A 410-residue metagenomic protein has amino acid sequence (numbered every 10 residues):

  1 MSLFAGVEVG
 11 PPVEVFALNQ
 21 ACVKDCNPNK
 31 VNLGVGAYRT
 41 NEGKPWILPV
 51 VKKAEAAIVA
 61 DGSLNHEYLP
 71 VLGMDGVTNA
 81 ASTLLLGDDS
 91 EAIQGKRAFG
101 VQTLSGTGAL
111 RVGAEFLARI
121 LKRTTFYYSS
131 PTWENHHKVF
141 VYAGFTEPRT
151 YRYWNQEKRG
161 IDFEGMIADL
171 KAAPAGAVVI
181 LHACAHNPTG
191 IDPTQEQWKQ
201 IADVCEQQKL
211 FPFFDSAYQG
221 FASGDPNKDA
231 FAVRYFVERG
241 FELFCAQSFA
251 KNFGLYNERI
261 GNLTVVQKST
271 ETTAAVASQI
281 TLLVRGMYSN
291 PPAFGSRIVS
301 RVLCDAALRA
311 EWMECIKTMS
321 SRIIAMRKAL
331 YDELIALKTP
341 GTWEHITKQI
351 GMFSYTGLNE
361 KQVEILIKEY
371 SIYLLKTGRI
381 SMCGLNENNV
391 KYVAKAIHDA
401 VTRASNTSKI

Functional and structural regions predicted by a protein language model:
M1-G73, A80-T83, G87, G286 (+2 more regions): N-terminal "arm"/small-domain region of PLP-dependent enzymes with the aminotransferase-like
K30-N32, P70, W343-K348, Y373-L375 (+1 more regions): Short beta-strand
L33, E147-P148, P212, L243 (+1 more regions): Hydrophobic beta-strand scaffold residues
A57-K209, Q219-F221, N227-R234, E238 (+2 more regions): Conserved core of the PLP fold type I
A80, E238-E314: Conserved core segment of the aminotransferase class I/II
T194-L255, V266, T270-S278, Y331: A compositional/structural signature marking long, glycine- and acidic/polar-rich segments with frequent tryptophans
E311-E369: Conserved PLP-binding catalytic core of the aspartate aminotransferase-like
